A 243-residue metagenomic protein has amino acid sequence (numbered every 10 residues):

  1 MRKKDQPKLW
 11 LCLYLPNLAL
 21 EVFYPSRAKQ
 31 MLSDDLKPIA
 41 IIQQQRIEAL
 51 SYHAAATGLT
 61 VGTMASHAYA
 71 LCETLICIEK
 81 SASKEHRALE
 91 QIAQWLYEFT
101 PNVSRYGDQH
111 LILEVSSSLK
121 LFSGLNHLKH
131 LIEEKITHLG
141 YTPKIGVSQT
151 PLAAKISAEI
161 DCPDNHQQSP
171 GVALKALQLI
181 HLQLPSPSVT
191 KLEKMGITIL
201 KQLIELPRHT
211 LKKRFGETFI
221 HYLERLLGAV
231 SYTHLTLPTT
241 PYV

Functional and structural regions predicted by a protein language model:
M1-I112, S117-L119, N126-E134, P143-V147 (+3 more regions): Residues that scaffold, gate, or flank divalent-cation-dependent active/transport sites
W10-C12, A28, C72-L75, V189 (+1 more regions): DNA-contacting surface of Y-family translesion DNA polymerases
V115-S117, V147-Q149, S186-S188, G196 (+1 more regions): Short, structured patches in soluble enzyme cores that scaffold and shape functional sites
S118-S123, P163-N165: Short, charged/polar, Gly/Pro-enriched secondary-structure boundary elements
K144-K155, V172, H181-L184: Extended compositionally biased segments used for macromolecular assembly or nucleic-acid engagement
L152-K175: Long, highly charged, low-complexity intrinsically disordered interaction regions that mediate electrostatic DNA/RNA
K175-P185, A229-L235: C-terminal extensions
H234-V243: Single conserved hydrophobic/aromatic residue that forms the stacking wall/gate of nucleotide- or nucleobase-binding
